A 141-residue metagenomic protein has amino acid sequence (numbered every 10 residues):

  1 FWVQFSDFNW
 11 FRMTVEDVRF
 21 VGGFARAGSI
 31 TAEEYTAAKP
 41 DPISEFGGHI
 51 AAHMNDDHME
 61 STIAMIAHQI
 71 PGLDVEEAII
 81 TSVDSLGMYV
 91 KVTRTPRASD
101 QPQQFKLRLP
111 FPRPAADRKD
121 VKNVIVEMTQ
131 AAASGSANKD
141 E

Functional and structural regions predicted by a protein language model:
F1-E141: C-terminal edge-of-domain segments
